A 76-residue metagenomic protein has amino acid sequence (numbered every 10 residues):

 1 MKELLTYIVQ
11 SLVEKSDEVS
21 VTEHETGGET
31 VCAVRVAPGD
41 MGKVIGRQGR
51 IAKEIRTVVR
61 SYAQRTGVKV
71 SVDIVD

Functional and structural regions predicted by a protein language model:
M1-K43, K53-D76: RNA-contacting regions in translation and RNA-metabolism proteins, encompassing KH/S1 modules where present
